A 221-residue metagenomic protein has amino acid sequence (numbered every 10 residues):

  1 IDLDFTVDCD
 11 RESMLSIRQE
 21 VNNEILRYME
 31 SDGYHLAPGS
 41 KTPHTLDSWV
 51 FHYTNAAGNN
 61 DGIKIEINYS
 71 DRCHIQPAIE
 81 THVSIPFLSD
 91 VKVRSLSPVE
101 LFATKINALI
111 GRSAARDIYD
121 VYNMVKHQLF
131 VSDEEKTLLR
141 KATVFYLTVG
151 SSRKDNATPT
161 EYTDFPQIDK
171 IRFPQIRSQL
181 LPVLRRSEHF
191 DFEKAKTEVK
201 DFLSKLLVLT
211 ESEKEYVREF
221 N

Functional and structural regions predicted by a protein language model:
L3, V7-N221: Structured mid-to-C-terminal alpha-helical surface segments
